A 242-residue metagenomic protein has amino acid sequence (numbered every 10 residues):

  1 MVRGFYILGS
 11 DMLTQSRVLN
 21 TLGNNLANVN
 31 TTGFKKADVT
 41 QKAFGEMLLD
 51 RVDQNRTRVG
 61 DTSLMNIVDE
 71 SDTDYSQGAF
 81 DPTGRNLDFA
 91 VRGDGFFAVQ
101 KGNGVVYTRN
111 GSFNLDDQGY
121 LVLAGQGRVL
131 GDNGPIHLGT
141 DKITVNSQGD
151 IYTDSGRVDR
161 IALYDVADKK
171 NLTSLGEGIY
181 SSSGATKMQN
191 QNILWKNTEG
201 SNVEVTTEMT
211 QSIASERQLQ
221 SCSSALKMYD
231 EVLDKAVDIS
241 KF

Functional and structural regions predicted by a protein language model:
M1-F242: Amphipathic alpha-helical polymerization modules
